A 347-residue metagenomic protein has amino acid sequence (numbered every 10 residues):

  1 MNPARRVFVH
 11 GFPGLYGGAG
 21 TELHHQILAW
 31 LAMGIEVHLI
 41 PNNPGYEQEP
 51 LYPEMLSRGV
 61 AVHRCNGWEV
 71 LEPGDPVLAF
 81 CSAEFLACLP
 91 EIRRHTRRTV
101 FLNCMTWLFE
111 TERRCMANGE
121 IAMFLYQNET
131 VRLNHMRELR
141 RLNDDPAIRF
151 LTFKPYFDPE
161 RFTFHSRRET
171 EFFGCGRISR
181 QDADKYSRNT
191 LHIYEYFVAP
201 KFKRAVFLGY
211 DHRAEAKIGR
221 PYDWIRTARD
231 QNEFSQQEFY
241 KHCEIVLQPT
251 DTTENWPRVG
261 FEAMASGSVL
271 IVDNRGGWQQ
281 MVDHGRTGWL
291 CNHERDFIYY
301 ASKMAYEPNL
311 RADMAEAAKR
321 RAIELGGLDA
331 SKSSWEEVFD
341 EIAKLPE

Functional and structural regions predicted by a protein language model:
G11-H24, A183-K185: A short, glycine/small-residue-rich beta-strand->loop->alpha-helix junction that serves as a flexible
G18, R295, Y306-P346: A charged, aromatic-enriched C-terminal amphipathic alpha-helix characteristic of glycosyltransferases across folds
W107-I148: A short, active-site helix/loop in glycosyltransferases that binds the activated sugar's phosphate group
L133, Y156-F234: Conserved catalytic-core segment of nucleotide-activated headgroup transferases in glycan assembly
Q237, G260-A265, Q279-Q280, R286: Short alpha-helical segment that forms part of, or immediately flanks, the ligand-binding pocket in carbohydrate-active
E244, G267: A short alpha->beta transition loop at the rim of the catalytic pocket in nucleotide-sugar-dependent
V269-V272: Short hydrophobic beta-strand element within catalytic cores of glycosyltransferases and related nucleotide-activated
H284-R295, K303-P308: Conserved acidic donor-binding segment of nucleotide-sugar-dependent glycosyltransferases
